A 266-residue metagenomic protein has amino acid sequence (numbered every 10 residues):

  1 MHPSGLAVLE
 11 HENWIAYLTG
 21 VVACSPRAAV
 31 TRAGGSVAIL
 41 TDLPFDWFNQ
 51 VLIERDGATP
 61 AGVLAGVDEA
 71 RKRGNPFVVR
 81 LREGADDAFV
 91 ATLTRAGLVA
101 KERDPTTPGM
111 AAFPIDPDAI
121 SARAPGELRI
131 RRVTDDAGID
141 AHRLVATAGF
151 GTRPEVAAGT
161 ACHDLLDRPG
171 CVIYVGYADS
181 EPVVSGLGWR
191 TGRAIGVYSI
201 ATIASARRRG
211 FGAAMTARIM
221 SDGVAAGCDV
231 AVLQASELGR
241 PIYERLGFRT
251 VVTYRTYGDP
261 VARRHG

Functional and structural regions predicted by a protein language model:
M1-R73, A85: N-terminal charged segments
S25, M110-R123, A178, W189 (+4 more regions): Terminal substrate-recognition subdomain of acyl/acetyltransferases
D56-A137, G151, Y257-D259: Acyl-donor-binding surface of acyltransferase catalytic domains
P60-V67, Y198-A204, R208-S221, A225 (+1 more regions): Conserved acetyl-CoA-binding loop-helix of GNAT-fold acetyltransferases
R73-E83, G223-A235: Conserved GNAT acetyl-CoA-binding A-motif
D86-A100, A213, E237-T253: Conserved active-site alpha-helix within GNAT-family acetyltransferase domains
E102, P182-V184, V252: A structural microfeature
P154-S205: A conserved beta-strand-loop-helix scaffold within acyl/acetyltransferase catalytic domains
